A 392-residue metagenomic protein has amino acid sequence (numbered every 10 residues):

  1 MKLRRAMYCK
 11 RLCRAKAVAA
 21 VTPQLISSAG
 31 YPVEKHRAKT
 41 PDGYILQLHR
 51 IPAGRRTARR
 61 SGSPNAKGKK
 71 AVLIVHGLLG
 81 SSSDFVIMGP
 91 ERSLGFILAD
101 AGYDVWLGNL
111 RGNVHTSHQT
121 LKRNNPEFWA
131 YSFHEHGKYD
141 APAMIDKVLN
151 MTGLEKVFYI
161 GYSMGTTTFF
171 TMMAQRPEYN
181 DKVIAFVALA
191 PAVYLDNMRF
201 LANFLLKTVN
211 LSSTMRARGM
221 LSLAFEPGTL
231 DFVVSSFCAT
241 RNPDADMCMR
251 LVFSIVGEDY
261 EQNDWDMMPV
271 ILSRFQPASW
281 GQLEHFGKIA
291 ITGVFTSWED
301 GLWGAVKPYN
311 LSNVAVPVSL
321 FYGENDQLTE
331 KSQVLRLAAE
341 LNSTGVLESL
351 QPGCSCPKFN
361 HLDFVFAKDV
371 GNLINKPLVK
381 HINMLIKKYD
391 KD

Functional and structural regions predicted by a protein language model:
C13, A20, L25, T40 (+1 more regions): Short, surface-exposed "cap/lid" segments of acyl-processing enzymes
H76, Y139, V157, G161-T171: Glycine-rich nucleophile elbow surrounding the catalytic serine of serine-hydrolase chemistry
N109, H134-E135, K156-S163, A185-V187: Residue in the alpha/beta-hydrolase core beta-strand immediately N-terminal to the catalytic nucleophile
E127-M151: Alpha/beta-hydrolase active-site loop
N150-E155, T166-D300: Alpha/beta-hydrolase-fold enzymes
V314, L320-Y322, D326: Short beta-strand/loop motif that positions the catalytic acidic residue of the alpha/beta-hydrolase fold
Q327-Q333: Conserved alpha/beta-hydrolase "acid-adjacent" motif
T344-D392: Catalytic active-site module of serine/aspartate enzymes centered on a nucleophile-bearing elbow/loop
